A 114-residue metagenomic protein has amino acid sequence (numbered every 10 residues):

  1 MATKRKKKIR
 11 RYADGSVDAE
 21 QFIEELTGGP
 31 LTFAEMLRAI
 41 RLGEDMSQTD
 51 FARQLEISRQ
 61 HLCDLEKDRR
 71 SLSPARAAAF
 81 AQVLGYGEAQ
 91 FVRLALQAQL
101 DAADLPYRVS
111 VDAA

Functional and structural regions predicted by a protein language model:
M1-E35, A39, G43, G87-R93 (+1 more regions): N-terminal flexible/basic segments that precede or flank functional cores
F33, E44, S58, S73: Flexible coil/turn residues that form the inter-helical turn or adjacent wing/linker of helix-turn-helix
L42, E56, K67-R69, L96: Residue-level detection of the helix-turn-helix DNA-binding "recognition helix"
L42, R53, Q82: Alpha-helical residues within the helix-turn-helix
D45-D64: Short alpha-helical DNA-recognition segment
S47, R69-Q82: Short, basic-rich loop-to-helix N-cap that marks the start of a DNA-contacting helix
